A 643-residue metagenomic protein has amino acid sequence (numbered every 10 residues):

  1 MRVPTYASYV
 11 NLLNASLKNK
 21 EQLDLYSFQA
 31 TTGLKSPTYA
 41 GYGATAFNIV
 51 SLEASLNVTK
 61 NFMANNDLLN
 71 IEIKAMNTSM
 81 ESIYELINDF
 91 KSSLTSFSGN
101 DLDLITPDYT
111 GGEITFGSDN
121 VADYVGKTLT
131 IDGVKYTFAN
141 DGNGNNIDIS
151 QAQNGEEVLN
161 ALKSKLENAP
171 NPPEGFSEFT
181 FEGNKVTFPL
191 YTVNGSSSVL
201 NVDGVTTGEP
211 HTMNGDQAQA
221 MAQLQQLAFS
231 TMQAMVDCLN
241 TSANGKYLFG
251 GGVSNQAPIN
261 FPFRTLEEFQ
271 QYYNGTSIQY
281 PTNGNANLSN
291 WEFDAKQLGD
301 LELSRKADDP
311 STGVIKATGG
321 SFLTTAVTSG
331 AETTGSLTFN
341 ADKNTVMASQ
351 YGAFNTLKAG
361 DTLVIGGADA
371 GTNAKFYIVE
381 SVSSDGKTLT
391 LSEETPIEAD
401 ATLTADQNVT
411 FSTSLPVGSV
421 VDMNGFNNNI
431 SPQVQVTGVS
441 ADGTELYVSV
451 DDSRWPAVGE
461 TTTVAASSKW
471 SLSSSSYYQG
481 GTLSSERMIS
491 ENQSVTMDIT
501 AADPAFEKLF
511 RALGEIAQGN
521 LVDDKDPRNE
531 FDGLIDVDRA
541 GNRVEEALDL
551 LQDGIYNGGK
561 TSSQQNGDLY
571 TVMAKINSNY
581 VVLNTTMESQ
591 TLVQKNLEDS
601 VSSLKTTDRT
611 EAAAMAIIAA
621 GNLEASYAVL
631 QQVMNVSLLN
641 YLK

Functional and structural regions predicted by a protein language model:
M1-G111, T115, Q153, E157-N160 (+5 more regions): Amphipathic alpha-helical polymerization modules
R2-S8, L13, L104-P107, N214-L323 (+5 more regions): Phosphate-proximal small/polar/acidic motifs at interfaces that engage nucleotide phosphates, polyphosphates
P107-D216, Q226, C238, L303-L472: Extended, beta-strand-rich, solvent-exposed assembly scaffolds of outer structural proteins
S150-Q153, E157, P504, R511 (+1 more regions): Alpha-helix boundary/N-cap detector
E178-N184, P189-V193, V202, Q217-F249 (+7 more regions): Extended, compositionally biased low-complexity polar/Lys-Gly-rich tracts and adjacent boundary/linker regions are
L513, R528-Q552: Signal-transmission coiled-coils
